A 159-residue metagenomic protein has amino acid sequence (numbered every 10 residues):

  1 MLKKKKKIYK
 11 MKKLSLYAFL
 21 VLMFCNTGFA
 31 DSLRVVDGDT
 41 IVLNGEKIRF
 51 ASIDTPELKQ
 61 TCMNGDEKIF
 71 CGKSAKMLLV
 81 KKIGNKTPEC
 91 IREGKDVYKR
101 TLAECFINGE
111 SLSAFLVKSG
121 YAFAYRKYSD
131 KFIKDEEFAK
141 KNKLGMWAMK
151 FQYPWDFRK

Functional and structural regions predicted by a protein language model:
L2-L16, L20, F24-K159: Small beta-barrel nucleic-acid-binding modules, primarily SNase/OB-fold domains and secondarily Tudor-like barrels
